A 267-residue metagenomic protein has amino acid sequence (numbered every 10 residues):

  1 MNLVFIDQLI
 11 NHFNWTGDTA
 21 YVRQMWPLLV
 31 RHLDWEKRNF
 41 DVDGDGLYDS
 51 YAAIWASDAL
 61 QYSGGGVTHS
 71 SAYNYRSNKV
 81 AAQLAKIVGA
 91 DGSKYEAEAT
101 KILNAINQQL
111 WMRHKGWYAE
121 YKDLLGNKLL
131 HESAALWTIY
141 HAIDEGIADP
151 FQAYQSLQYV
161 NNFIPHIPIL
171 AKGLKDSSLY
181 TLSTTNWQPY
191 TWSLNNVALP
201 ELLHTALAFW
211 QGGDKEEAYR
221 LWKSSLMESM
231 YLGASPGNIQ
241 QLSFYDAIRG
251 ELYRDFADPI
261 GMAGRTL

Functional and structural regions predicted by a protein language model:
M1, F5-I6, A119-Y159, T191-L267: C-terminal capping/lid segments that line or modulate ligand- or cofactor-binding pockets
M1-V4, D34-E98, N104, Q109-D144 (+2 more regions): The feature captures the catalytic groove of carbohydrate-active enzymes
Q8, H12-T16, V22: Hydrophobic or amphipathic alpha-helical targeting/insertion segments
W15, L84-I87, K215, E228: Alpha-solenoid helical repeat scaffolds
Y21-Q24, K94, G264: Alpha-helix N-cap and loop-to-helix initiation/capping positions
M25-D45, E98-W117, D149-S178, K215-A234: Long, well-ordered core segments of solenoidal/helical folds
L170, L174-S183, S243-L252: Charged, glycine/proline-rich intrinsically disordered loops and linkers
